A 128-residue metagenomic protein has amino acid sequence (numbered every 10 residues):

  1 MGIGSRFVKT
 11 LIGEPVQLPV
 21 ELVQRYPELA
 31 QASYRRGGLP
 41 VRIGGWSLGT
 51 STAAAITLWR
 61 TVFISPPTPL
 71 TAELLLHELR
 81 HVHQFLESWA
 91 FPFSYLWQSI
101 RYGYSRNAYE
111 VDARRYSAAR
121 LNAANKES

Functional and structural regions predicted by a protein language model:
M1-T57, T61, R114, A119-L121 (+1 more regions): Auxiliary, metal-adjacent structural segments of Zn-dependent hydrolase domains
S47-S51, T57-L58, E73, F85-R115 (+1 more regions): Post-HEXXH active-site segment of zinc metalloproteases
P67-T68, S88: Short, flexible active-site-adjacent loop segments at beta-strand->alpha-helix junctions, enriched in small/polar
T68-H83: Short alpha-helix carrying the canonical HExxH Zn2+-binding catalytic motif
